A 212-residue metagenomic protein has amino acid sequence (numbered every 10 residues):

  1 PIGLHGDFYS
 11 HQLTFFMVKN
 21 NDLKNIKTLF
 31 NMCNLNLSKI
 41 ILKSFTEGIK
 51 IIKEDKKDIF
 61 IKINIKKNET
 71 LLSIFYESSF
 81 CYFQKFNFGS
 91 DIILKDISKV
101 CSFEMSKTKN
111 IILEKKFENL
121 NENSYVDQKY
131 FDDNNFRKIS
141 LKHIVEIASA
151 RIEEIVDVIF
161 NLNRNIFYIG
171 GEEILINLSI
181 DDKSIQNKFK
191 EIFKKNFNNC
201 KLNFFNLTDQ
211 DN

Functional and structural regions predicted by a protein language model:
P1-F60, S79-C81, N123, L141-V145 (+3 more regions): Nucleotide/phosphate-binding catalytic cleft detector across ATP-hydrolyzing and phosphate-transferring enzymes
L23, K27-T28, L35, F45 (+4 more regions): Phosphate-binding glycine-rich/basic clefts of nucleotide- and phosphate-handling proteins, predominantly
I49, L94, K190: Generic structural marker for isolated residues within well-ordered, non-membrane alpha-helices of soluble domains
I52-F83, I97: Gly/Thr-rich phosphate-binding beta-strand-loop-beta motif of the actin/hexokinase/Hsp70
K53-E54, S184-F193: Short glycine/threonine-rich loop-to-helix capping motif typified by GTGT followed within a few residues by an Asp-Pro
I59-I65, M105-I111, N212: A polyampholytic, Gly/Pro-enriched intrinsically disordered region
I74-Y76, K188-I192, K201: Short amphipathic alpha-helical segments
I192-N212: Conserved phosphate-binding/catalytic loops in two-lobed NTP-binding clefts
